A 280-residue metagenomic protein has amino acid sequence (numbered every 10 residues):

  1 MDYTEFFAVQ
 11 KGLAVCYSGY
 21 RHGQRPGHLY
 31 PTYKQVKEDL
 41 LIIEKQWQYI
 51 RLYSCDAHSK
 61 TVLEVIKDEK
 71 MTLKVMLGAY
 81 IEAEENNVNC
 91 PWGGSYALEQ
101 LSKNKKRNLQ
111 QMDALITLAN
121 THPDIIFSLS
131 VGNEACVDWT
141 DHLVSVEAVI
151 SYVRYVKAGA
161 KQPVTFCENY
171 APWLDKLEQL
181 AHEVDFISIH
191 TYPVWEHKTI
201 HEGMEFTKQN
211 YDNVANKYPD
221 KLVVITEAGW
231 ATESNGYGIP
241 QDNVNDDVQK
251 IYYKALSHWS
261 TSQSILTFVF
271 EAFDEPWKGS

Functional and structural regions predicted by a protein language model:
M1-T4, L52, Y152-Y155, P163 (+1 more regions): Substrate-binding and catalytic surfaces of secreted/luminal carbohydrate-active proteins
D2-E38, I42: Boundary/entry segment of secreted carbohydrate-active catalytic domains
T4-Q10, L41-E44, T61-V75, A114-I126 (+3 more regions): Acidic (Asp/Glu)-rich catalytic clusters
K11-Y17, Q48-L52, L73-A79, F127-V131 (+4 more regions): Hydrophobic faces of well-ordered beta-strands that scaffold small-molecule active sites in alpha/beta enzyme cores
K34-H58: Catalytic domains of carbohydrate-active enzymes, especially glycoside hydrolases
R51-T61, A83-N86, K105-N108, V137-D138 (+3 more regions): Acidic-and-aromatic substrate-binding clefts and catalytic sites of carbohydrate-active enzymes
V62-Q162: Substrate-binding cleft of extracellular glycoside hydrolase catalytic domains
L77-A79, V88, F127, N133 (+3 more regions): Aromatic- and acid-rich polysaccharide-binding/catalytic face of secreted or lumenal carbohydrate-active enzymes
